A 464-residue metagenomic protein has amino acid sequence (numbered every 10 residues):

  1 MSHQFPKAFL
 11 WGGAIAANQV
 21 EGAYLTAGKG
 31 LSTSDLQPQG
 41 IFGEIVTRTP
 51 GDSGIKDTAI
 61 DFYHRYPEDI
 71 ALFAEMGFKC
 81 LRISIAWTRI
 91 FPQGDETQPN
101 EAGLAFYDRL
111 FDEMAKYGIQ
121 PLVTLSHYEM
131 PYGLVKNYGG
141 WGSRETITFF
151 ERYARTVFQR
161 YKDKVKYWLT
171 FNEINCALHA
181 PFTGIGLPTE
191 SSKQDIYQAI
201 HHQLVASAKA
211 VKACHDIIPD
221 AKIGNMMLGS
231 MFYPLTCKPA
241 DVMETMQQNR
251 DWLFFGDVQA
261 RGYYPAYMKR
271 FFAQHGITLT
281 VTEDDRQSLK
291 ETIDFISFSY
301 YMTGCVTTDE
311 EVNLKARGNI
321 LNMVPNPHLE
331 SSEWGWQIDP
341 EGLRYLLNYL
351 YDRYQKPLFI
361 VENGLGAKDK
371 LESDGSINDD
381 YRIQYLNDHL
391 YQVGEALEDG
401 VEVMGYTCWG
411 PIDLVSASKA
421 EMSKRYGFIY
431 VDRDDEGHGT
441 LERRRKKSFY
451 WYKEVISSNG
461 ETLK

Functional and structural regions predicted by a protein language model:
M1-P50, Q93-D95, L104-K464: Active-site region of glycoside hydrolase catalytic domains
G51-R65, G142-E145: Active-site mouth loops of central-metabolism enzymes
D61, R65-A86, E291, F295: Catalytic domains of carbohydrate-active enzymes, especially glycoside hydrolases
M76-L104, V123-S126: Aromatic-lined carbohydrate-binding/catalytic grooves of carbohydrate-active enzymes
